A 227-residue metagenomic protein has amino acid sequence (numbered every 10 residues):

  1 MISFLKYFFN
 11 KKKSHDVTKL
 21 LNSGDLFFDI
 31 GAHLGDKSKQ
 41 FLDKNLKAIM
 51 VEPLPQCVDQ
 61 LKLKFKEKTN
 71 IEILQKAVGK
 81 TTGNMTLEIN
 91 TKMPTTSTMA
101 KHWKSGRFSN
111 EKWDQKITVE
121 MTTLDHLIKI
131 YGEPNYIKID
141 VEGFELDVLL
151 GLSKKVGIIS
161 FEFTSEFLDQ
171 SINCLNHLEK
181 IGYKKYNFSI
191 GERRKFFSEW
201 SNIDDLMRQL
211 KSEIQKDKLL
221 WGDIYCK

Functional and structural regions predicted by a protein language model:
M1-K227: Phosphate/nucleotide-binding beta-alpha loop and adjacent structural elements of enzyme active sites
